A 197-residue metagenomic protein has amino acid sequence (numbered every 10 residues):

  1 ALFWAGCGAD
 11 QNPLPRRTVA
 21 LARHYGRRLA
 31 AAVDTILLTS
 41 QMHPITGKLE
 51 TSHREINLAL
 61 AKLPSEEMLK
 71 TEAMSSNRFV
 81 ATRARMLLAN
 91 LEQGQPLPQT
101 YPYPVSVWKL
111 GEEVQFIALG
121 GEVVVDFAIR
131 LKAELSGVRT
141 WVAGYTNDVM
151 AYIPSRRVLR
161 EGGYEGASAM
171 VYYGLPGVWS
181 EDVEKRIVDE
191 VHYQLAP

Functional and structural regions predicted by a protein language model:
A1-P197: Non-catalytic substrate/cofactor recognition surfaces at enzyme active-site rims
